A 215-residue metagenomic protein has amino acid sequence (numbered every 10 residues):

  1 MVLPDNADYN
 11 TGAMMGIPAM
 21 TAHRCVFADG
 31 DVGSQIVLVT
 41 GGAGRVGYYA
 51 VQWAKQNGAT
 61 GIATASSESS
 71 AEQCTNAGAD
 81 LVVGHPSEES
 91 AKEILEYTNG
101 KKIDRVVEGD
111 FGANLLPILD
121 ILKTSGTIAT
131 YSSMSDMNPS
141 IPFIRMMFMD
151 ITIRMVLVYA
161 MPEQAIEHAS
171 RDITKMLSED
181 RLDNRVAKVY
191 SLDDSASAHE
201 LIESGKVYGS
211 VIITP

Functional and structural regions predicted by a protein language model:
D5-D8, G30-V37, G100-K101: Short helix-loop-beta connector
A13-S87: Mid-domain Rossmann-like dinucleotide-binding core that forms the NAD(H)/NADP(H) cofactor-binding site
G30-D31, T98, D110, L122: A generic alpha-to-beta junction signature in SAM-dependent methyltransferases
G41-G42, D110, S133: NAD(P)H cofactor-binding loop motif with strongest signal on the N-terminal glycine-rich segment
V83, D104-V107, A129: N-terminal Rossmann-like NAD(P) cofactor-binding module of classical short-chain dehydrogenase/reductase
E89-K101: Short amphipathic alpha-helix with an adjacent loop that forms part of the alpha/beta core around
A113-R181, P215: Glycine-rich phosphate-binding loop and adjacent beta-alpha segment of Rossmann(oid) nucleotide-cofactor-binding
Q164-P215: C-terminal hydrophobic helical "lid"/dimerization subdomain of Rossmann-like NAD(P)H-dependent oxidoreductases
